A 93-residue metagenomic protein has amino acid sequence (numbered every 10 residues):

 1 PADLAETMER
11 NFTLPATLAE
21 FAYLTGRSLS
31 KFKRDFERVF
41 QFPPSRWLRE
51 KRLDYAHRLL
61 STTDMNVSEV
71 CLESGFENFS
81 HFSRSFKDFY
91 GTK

Functional and structural regions predicted by a protein language model:
P1-A5, R49-H57: Short, leucine-enriched amphipathic alpha-helices that occur as contiguous helical runs
T7-E9, P15-K51, C71-K93: Basic/polar phosphate-binding segments, predominantly the helix-turn-helix DNA-binding elements of transcriptional
E9, T13, H57, S61: Short, locally clustered residues in the helix-turn-helix/winged-helix DNA-binding domain
P15, D64-M65: Residue at a beta-strand N-cap/secondary-structure junction
P43-S45, R58-T62, E69: Extracellular cysteine-rich microdomains
M65-N66, H81: Residue-level recognition of oxygen-bearing side chains
